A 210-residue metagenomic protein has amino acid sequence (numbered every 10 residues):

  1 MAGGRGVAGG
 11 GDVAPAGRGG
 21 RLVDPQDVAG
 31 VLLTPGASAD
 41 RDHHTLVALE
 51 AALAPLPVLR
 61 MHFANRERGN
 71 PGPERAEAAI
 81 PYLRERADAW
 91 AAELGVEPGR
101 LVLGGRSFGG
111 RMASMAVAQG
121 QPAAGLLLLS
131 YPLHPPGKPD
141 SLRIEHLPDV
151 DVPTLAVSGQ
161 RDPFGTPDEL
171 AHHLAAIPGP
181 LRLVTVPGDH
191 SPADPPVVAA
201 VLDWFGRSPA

Functional and structural regions predicted by a protein language model:
G11-R100, R111-M112, D194: Serine-hydrolase catalytic machinery in alpha/beta-hydrolase-like enzymes
A64, L183-D189: Short glycine-rich catalytic loops that host catalytic nucleophiles or stabilize transition states across multiple
L103-G105, L129: Short beta-strand immediately N-terminal to the catalytic nucleophile in serine-hydrolase-like folds
G105-G109, A113: Gly/Ala-rich beta-loop-alpha elbow adjacent to hydrolase catalytic centers
P122-L133: A conserved short beta-strand
V150-D151, A156-S158, D162: Short beta-strand/loop motif that positions the catalytic acidic residue of the alpha/beta-hydrolase fold
Q160-G165, S191: Acidic catalytic loop of the alpha/beta-hydrolase fold
G188-V197: Catalytic histidine-centered segment of alpha/beta-hydrolase-like enzymes
